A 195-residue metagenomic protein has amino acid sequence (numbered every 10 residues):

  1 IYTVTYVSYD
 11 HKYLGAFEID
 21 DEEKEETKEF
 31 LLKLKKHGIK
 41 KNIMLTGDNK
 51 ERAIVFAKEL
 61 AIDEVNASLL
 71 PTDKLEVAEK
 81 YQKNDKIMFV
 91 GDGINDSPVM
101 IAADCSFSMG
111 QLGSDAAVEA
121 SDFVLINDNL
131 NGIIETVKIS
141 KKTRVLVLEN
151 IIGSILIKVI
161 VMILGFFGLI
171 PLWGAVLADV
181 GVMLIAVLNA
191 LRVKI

Functional and structural regions predicted by a protein language model:
Y2, Y6-E149: Conserved ATP-binding TGD loop and adjacent catalytic N/P-domain core of P-type ATPases
S121, I126-I195: Membrane-embedded transport module
